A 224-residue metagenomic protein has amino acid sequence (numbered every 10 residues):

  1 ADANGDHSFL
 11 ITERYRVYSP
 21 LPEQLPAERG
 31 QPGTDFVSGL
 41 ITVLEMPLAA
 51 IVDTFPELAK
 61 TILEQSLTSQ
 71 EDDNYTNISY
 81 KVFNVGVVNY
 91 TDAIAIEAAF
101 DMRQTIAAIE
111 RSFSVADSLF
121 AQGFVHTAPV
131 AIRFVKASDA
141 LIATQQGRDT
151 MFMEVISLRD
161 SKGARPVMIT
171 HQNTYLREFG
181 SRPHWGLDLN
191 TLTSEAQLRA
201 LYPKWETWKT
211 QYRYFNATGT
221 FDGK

Functional and structural regions predicted by a protein language model:
A1-H126, F134: C-terminal substrate-binding/cap subdomain adjacent to the FAD-binding core in PCMH-type and related FAD-linked
H7-I11, P22, L141-Q145, G163-P166 (+1 more regions): Short conserved micro-motifs at the rims of enzyme active sites and ligand-binding pockets
L67-Y80, A128-A140, D188-A196, K224: A glycine-rich phosphate-binding loop feature that marks nucleotide/adenosyl-phosphate handling sites
K81-N84, G163-V167, N173-K224: Activity-critical C-terminal alpha-helical subdomain
Y90, G123-H126, T144-D149, P166-I169 (+1 more regions): A structural signal for short secondary-structure junctions
D92-F100, R148-S157: Short, hydrophobic beta-strand segments
I109-I156, K162: C-terminal structural cap/anchor segments
E110-V115, V167-N173: Short amphipathic alpha-helices in soluble, non-transmembrane regions that often serve as interface/regulatory elements
